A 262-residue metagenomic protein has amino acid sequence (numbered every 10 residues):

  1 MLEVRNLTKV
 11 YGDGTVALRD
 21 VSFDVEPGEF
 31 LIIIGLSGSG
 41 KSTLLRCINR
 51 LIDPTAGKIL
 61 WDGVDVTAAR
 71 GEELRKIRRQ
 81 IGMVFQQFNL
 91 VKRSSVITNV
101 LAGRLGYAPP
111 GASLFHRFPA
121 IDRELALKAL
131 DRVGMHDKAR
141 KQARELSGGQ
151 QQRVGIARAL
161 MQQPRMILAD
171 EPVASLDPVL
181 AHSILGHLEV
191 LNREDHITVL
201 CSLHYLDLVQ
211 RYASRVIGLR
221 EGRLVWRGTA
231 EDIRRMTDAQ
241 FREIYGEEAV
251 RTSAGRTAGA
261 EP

Functional and structural regions predicted by a protein language model:
N49: Helix-to-loop junction immediately C-terminal to a conserved catalytic motif
G57-D65, I77: Conserved ABC transporter NBD signature motif
V64-D65, A108, A112-D137: Conserved ABC ATPase "signature" region
Q142-L146, Q150: Conserved ABC ATPase signature
Q163: Conserved catalytic motifs of ABC-family nucleotide-binding domains
I167-D170: Catalytic Walker B motif of ABC-type/P-loop ATPase nucleotide-binding domains
L203-H204: H-loop/switch region of ABC-family ATPase nucleotide-binding domains
